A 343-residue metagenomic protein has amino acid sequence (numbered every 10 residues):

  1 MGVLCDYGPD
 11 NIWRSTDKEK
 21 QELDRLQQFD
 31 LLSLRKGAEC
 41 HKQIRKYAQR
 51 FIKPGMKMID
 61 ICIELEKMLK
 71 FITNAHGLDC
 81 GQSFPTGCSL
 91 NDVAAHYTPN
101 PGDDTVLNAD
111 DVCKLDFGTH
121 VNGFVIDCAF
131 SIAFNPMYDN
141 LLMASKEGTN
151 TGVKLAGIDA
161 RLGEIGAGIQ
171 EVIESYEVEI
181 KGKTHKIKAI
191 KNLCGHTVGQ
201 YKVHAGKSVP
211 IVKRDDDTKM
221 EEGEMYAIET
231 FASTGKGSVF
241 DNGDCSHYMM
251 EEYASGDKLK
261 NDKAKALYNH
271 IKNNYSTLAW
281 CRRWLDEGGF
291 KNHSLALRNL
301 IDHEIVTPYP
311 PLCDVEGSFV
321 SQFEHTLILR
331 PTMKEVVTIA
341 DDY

Functional and structural regions predicted by a protein language model:
M1-Y343: Active-site neighborhoods and metal-handling regions in enzymes and metal-associated proteins
